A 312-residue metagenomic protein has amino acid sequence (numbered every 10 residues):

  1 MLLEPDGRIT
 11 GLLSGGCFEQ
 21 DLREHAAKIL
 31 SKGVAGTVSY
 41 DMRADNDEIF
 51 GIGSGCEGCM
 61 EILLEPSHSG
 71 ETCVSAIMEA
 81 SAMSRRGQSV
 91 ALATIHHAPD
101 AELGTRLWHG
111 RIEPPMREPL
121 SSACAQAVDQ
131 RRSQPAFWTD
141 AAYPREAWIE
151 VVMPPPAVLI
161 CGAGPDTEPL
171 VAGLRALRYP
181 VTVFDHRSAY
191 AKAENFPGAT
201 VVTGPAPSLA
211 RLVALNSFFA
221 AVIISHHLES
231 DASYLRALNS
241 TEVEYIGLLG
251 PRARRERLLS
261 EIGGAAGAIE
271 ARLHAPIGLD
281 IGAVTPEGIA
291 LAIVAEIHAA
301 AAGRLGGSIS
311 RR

Functional and structural regions predicted by a protein language model:
M1-H186, Y190-V202, N216-A220, E261 (+1 more regions): Segments forming oxygen-rich coordination pockets for charged ligands
G15, A163, H227-L228, P251 (+1 more regions): Short beta->alpha junction loops/turns
G15, H186-A189, P205-L209, L249-R254: Short, acidic/turn-prone active-site loops that include or flank metal/cofactor- and phosphate-binding residues
E48, T167-E168, S230-A232, R255: Short, well-ordered alpha-helical microsegments
V171-A172, A232, R236: Alpha-helical segments flanking ligand/cofactor-binding loops in enzyme cores
F184, A220, I224-E229, R236-E261: ADP-ribose/adenylate-binding Rossmann-like module
P207-S217: Short amphipathic alpha-helix with an adjacent loop that forms part of the alpha/beta core around
E244, L248-R312: Adenosine-phosphate binding glycine-rich loop
